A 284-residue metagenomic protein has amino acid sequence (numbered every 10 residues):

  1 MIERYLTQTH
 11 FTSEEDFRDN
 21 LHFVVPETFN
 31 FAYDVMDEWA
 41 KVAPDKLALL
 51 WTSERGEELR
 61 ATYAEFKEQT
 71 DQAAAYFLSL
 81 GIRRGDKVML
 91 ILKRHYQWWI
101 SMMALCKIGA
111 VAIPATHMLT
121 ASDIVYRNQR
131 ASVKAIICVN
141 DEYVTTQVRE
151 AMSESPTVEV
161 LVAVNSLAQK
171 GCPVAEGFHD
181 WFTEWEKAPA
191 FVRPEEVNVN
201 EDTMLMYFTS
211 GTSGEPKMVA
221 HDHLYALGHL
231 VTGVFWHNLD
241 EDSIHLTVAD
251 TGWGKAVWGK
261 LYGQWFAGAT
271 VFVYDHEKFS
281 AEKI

Functional and structural regions predicted by a protein language model:
M1-A61, E65-L78, E154-S155, L167-E176 (+3 more regions): N-lobe entry segment of adenylate-forming
Q8-T9, L92-K93, A110-N128, N140-Q147 (+2 more regions): ATP-dependent adenylate-forming carboxylate-activation enzymes
P44-L47, V162-A168, P173, G177-D180 (+3 more regions): Conserved pre-ATP/AMP-binding loop-to-beta segment of ANL
D45, L49-M103, T120-V125, G177 (+2 more regions): Conserved AMP-binding/adenylate-forming core of the ANL superfamily
L59-A64, M204-G228: Conserved AMP-binding A3 loop
A74, K93-I113, H117-A121, Q129-A135 (+2 more regions): A short helix-loop-beta submotif of the ANL/AMP-binding
M103, K107-T183: Structural core segment of the AMP-binding/adenylate-forming
L227-I244, T251-I284: Conserved AMP-binding/adenylation subdomain of ANL enzymes
